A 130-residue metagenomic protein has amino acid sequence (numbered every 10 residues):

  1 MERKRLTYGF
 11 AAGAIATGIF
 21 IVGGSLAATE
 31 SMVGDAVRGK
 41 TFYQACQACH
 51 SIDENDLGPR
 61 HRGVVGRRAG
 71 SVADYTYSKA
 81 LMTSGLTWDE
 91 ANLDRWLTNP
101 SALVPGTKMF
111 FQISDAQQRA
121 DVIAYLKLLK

Functional and structural regions predicted by a protein language model:
E2-A14: Bacterial N-terminal signal peptides that target proteins for export
A11-G23: Bacterial N-terminal signal peptides
G18, Q44-A45, T98: Charged, amphipathic alpha-helical interaction segments
G23-F42: Electrostatic cytochrome c docking/interface patches
A36-K40, S51, N55-E90, K108: Gly/Gly-Pro-rich "capping" loops immediately C-terminal to redox-active cysteine motifs in periplasmic/lumenal
G39, Y43-I52, V122, L126: The canonical Cys-X-X-Cys-His
D89-K130: C-terminal capping alpha-helices of c-type cytochrome domains
